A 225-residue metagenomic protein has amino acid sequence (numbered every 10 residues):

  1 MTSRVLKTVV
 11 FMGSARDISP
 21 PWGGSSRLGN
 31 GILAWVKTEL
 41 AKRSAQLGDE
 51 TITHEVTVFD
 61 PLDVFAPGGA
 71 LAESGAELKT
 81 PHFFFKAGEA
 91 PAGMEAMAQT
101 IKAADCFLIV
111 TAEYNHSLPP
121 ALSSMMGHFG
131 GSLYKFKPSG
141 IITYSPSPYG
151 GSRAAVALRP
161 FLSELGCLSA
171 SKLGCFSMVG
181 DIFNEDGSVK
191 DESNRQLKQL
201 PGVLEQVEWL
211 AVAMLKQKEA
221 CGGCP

Functional and structural regions predicted by a protein language model:
M1-S124, L197-P201, E219-P225: N-terminal beta1-alpha1-beta2 submodule of the flavodoxin-like/Rossmannoid cofactor-binding fold
S3-R4, G48, L168-P225: Glycine-rich phosphate/pyrophosphate-binding loop and the adjoining helix
K7, K137-P138: Proline-centered loop/turn at the N-terminus of a beta-strand
T38-A45, G130, S163, V212: A general structural signal for alpha-helical elements within enzymatic catalytic domains
V56-L78, G131, L165-D186: Mobile beta-alpha loop/short-helix "lid" or hinge segments that flank ligand
L122-Y134: A short, gly/pro- and small-residue-rich
P138-G180, R195-K198: Short, glycine-/small-residue-rich phosphate/pyrophosphate-handling segment
